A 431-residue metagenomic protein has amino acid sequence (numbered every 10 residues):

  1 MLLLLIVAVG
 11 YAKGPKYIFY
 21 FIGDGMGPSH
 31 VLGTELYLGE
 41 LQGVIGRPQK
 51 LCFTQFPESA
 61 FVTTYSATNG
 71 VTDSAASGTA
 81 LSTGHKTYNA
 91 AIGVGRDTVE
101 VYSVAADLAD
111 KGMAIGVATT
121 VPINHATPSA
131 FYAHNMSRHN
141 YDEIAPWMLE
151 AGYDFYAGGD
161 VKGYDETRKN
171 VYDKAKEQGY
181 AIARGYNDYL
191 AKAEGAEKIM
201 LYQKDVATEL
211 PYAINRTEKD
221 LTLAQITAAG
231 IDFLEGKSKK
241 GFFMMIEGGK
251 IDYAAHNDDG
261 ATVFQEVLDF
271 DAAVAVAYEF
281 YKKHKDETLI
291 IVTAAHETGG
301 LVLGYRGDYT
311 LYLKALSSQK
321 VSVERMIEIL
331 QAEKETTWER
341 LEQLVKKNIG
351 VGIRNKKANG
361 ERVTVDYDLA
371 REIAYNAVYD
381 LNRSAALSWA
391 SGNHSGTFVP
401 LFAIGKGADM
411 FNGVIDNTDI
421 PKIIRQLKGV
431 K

Functional and structural regions predicted by a protein language model:
L3-A12: Hydrophobic h-region of N-terminal signal peptides that target proteins for export in Gram-negative bacteria
P15-G33, L81-S82, K86-T87, G93-R96 (+3 more regions): Mobile, glycine-rich extracellular loop/lid and propeptide segments that shape or gate substrate/ligand access
K16-Y17, M26-T79, H125-S129, A133-K431: A post-motif C-terminal structural segment
